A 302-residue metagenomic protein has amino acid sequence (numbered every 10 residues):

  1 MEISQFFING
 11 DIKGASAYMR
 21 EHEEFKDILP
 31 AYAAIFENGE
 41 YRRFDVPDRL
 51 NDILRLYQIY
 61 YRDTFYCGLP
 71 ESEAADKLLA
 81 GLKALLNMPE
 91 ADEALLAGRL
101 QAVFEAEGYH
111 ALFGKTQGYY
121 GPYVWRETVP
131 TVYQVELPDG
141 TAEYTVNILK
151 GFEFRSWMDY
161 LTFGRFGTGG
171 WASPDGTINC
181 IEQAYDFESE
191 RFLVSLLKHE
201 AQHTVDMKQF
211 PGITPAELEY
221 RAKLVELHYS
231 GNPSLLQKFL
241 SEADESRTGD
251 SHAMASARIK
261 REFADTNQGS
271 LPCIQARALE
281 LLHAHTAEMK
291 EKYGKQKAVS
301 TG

Functional and structural regions predicted by a protein language model:
M1-F113, G302: N-terminal low-structure segments adjacent to metalloprotease catalytic domains across cellular compartments
E2-G39, L137, N147-F152, S156-W157 (+3 more regions): N-terminal maturation segment of proteins
R20, E24, A33, T214-R247: Post-HExxH zinc-binding segment in Zn-dependent metallohydrolases
Q101-N179, D186-F187: Auxiliary, metal-adjacent structural segments of Zn-dependent hydrolase domains
Y144-N147, I181, Y220, E226: Mature extracytoplasmic/lumenal regions of exported proteins
I178-L196, G212-I213: Short pre-active-site segment immediately N-terminal to the catalytic Zn-binding motif
V194-K208: Active-site recognition of the HExxH zinc-binding catalytic motif
G231-G302: Long, well-structured alpha-helical subdomains associated with metal-dependent extracellular/ecto-lumenal hydrolases
